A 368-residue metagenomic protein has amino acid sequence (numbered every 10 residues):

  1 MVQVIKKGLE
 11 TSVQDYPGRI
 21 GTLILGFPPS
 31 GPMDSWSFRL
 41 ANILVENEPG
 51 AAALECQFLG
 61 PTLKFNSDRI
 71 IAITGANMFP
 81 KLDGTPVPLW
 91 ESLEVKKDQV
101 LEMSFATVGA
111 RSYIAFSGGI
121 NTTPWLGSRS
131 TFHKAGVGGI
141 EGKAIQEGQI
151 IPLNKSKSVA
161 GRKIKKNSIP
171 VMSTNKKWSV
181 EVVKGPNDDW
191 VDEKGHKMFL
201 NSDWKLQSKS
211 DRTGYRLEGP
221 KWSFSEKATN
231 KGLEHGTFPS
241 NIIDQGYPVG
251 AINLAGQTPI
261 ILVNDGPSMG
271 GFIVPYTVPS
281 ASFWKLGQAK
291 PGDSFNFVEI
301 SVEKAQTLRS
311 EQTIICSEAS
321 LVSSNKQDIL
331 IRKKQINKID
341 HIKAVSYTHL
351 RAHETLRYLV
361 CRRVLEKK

Functional and structural regions predicted by a protein language model:
M1-R351: Conserved "landmark" site that anchors the functional core of diverse proteins
H349-K368: Single conserved hydrophobic/aromatic residue that forms the stacking wall/gate of nucleotide- or nucleobase-binding
